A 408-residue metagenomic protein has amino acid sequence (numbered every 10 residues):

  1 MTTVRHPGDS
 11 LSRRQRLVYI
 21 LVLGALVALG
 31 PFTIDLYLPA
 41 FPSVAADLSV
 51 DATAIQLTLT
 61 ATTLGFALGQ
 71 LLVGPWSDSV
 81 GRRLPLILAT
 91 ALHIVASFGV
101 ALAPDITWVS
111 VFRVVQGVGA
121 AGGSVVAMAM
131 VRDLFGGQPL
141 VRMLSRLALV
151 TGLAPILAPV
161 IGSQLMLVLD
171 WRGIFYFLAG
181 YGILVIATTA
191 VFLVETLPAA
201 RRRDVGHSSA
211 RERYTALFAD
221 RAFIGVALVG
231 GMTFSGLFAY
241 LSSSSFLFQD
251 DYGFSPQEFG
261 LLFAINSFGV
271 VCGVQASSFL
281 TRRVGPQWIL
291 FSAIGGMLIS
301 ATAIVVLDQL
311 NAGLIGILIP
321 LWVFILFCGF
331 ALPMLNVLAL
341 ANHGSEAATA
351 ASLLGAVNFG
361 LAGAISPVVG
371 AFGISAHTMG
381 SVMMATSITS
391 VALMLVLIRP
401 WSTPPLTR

Functional and structural regions predicted by a protein language model:
T3-S12, T196-V226: Juxtamembrane intracellular "pre-TM" segments in multi-pass secondary transporters
D47-S49, G81, L102-W108, G119 (+2 more regions): Helix-breaking motifs and short loop linkers at transmembrane-helix boundaries and internal kinks in secondary membrane
L68-T107: Conserved MFS/SLC helix-loop-helix module at the cytosolic interface between two early adjacent transmembrane helices
L92-G99, T107-V115, I315-V323: Paired small-residue
W108, S145-V191: Helix-loop-helix hairpin linking two adjacent transmembrane segments in secondary transporters
F112-L153: Cytoplasmic helix-loop-helix junction between adjacent transmembrane helices in 12-TM secondary transporters
G180-R201, L393-L397: C-terminal membrane-cytosol helix-exit motif in multi-pass small-molecule transporters
L338-I374, V382-M383: A late C-terminal transmembrane helix in Major Facilitator Superfamily
